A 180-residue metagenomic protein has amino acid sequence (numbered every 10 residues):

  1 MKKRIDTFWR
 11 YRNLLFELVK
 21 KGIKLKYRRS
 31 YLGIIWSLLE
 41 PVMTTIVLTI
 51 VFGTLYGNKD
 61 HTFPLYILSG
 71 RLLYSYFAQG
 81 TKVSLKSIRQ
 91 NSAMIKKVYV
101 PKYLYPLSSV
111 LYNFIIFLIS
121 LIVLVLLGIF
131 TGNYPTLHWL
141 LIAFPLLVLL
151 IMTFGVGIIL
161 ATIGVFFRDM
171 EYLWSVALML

Functional and structural regions predicted by a protein language model:
M1-L180: Hydrophobic transmembrane alpha-helices and immediately adjacent juxtamembrane helices of multi-pass inner-membrane
